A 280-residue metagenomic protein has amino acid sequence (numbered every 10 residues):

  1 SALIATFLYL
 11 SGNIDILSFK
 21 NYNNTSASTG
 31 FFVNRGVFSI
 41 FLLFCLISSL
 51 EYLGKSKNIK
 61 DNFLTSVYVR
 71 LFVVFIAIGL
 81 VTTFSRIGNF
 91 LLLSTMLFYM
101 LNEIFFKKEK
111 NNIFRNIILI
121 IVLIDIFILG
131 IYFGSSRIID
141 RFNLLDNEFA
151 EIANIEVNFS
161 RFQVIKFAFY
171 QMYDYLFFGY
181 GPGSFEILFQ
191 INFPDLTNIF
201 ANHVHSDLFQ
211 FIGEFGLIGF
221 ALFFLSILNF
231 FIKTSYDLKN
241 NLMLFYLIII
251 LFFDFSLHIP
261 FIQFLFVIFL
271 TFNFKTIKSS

Functional and structural regions predicted by a protein language model:
S1-S26, G30-G134, G213-F253, Q263-T276: Alpha-helical transmembrane segments of multi-pass inner-membrane proteins
K20-S26, L145-E151, F189-D195: Short glycine/proline- and charge-enriched loop/turn segments that cap or connect secondary-structure elements
A27-S28, I128-F167: Flexible juxtamembrane loops connecting transmembrane helices in multi-pass membrane enzymes that build or modify
N34, S160-A201, F211, F215-L222: TM-adjacent membrane-interface loops and short helices in multi-pass inner/ER membrane proteins
A201, L257-I262: Membrane-water interface of transmembrane alpha-helices in multipass transporters/channels
L208: Short active-site alpha-helical segment characteristic of glycosyltransferases and processive polysaccharide synthases
K278-S280: Short, charged juxtamembrane terminal tails flanking transmembrane helices
